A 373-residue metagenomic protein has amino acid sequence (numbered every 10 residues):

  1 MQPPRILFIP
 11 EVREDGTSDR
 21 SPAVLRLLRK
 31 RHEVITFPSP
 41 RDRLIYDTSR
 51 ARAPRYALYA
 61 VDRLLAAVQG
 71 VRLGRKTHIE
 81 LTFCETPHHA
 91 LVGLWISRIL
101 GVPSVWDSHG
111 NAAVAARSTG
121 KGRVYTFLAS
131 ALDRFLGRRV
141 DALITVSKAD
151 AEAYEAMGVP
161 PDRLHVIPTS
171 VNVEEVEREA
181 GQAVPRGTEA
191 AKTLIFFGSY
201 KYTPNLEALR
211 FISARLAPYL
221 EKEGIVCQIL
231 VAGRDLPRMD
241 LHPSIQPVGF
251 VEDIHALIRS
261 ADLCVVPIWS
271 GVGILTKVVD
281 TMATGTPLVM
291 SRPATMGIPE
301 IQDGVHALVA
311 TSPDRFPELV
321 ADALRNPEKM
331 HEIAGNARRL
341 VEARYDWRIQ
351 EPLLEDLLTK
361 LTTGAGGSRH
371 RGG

Functional and structural regions predicted by a protein language model:
M1-R43: N-terminal subdomain of nucleotide-sugar transferases
T17-L27, V173-E175, G187-P247, V251-I254 (+1 more regions): Conserved catalytic-core segment of nucleotide-activated headgroup transferases in glycan assembly
L64, V68-R75, L91, W95-I99 (+3 more regions): Membrane-proximal helix-turn-helix segments that form the acceptor-binding/catalytic region of lipid-linked
A149, I167-S170: Carbohydrate-associated surface elements
E155, S170-A190, G364: Acidic anion/phosphate-binding donor-loop and adjacent secondary structure in glycosyltransferase catalytic cores
R259-G273, T284-P287: Acidic donor-binding loop of glycosyltransferase active sites
K277, P287-R292: Short hydrophobic beta-strand element within catalytic cores of glycosyltransferases and related nucleotide-activated
K329-R344, Q350-L353: A short, well-ordered alpha-helix in the C-terminal region of glycosyltransferases
